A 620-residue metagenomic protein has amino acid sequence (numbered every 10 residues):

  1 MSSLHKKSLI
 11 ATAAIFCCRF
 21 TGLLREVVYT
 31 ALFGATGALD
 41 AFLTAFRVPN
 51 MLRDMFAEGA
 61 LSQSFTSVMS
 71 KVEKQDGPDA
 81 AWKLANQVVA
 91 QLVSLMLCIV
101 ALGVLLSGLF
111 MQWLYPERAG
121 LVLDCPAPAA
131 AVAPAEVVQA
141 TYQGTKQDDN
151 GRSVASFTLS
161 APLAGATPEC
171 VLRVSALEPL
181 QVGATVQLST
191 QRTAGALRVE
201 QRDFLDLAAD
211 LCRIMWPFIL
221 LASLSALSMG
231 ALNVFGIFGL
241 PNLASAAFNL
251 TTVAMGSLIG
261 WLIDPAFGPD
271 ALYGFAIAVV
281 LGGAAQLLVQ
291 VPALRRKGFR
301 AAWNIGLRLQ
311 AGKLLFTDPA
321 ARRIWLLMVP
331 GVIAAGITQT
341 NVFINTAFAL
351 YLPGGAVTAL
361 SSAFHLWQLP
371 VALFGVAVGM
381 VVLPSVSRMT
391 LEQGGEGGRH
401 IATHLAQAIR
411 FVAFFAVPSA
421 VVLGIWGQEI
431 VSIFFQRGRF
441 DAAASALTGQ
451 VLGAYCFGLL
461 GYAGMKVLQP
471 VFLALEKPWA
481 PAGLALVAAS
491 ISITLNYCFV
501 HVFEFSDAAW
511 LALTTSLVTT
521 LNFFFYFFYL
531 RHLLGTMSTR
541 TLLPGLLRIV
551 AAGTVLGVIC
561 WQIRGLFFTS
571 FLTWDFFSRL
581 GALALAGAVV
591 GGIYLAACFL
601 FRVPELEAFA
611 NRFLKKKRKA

Functional and structural regions predicted by a protein language model:
M1-P128, A133, Q187, R192-A620: Membrane-embedded alpha-helical bundles of multi-pass transporters/translocases, especially carrier/permease families
A133-G151: Structural detector for short beta-strands of small beta-barrel domains
Y142-K146, L159, T190, V199: A structural signal for short, hydrophobic beta-strand segments that form beta-sheets in beta-rich/all-beta domains
D148-T167: Basic/aromatic-rich interaction segments and small domains that mediate binding to polyanionic partners
V154-T158, C170-R173, Q187-S189: Ordered hydrophobic segments in well-structured contexts
A161-L163, E178, R192: A mature extracytoplasmic/lumenal domain signature
G165-P179: Beta-strand/loop nucleic-acid-binding surfaces
